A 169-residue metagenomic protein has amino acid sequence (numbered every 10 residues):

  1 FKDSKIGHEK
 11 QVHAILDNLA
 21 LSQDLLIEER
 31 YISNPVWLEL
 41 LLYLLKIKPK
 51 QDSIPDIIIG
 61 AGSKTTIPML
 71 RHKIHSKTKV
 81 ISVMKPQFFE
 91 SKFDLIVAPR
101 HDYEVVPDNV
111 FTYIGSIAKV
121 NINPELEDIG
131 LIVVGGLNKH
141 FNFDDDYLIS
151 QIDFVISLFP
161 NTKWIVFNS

Functional and structural regions predicted by a protein language model:
F1-K2, V83, I132-G135, F167: Short hydrophobic segments within beta-strands
F1-P49, S53: N-terminal pre-catalytic "stem/leader" segment of glycosyltransferase-like enzymes
L44-F89: Extended catalytic core of nucleotide-activated donor transferases of GT-like folds
S76-K79, F93, N161-T162: A short helix->loop->beta-strand "cap" motif at the edges of active sites that frequently abuts
E90-D146, S169: A nucleotide-sugar donor-handling region in carbohydrate enzymes
Y147-P160: Short hydrophobic signal-anchor/transmembrane segments that target glycosyltransferases and glycosylation machinery
P160-S169: Catalytic donor nucleotide-activated moiety binding site of glycosyltransferases and closely related
